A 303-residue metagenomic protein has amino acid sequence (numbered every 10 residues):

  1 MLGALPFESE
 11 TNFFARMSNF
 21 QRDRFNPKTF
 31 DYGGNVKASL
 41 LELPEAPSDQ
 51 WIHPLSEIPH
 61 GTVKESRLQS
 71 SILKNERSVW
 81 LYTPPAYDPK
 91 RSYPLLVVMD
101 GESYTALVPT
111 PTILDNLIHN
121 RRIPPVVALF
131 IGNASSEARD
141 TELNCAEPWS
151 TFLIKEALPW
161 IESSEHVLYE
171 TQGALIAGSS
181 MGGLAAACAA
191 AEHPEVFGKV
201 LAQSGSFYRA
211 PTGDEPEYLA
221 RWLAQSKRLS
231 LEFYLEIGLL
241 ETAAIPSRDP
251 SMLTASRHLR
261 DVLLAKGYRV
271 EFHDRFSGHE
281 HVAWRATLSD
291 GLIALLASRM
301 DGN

Functional and structural regions predicted by a protein language model:
M1-N303: Non-catalytic cap/lid and distal C-terminal segments of serine-dependent acyl enzymes
